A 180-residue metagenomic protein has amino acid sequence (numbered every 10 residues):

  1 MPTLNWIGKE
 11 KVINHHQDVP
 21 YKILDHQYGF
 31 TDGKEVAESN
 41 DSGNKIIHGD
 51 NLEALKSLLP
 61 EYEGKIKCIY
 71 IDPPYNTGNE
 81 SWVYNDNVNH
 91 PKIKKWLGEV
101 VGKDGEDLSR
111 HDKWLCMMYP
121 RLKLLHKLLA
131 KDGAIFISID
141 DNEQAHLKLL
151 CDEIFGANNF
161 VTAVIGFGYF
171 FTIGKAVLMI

Functional and structural regions predicted by a protein language model:
M1-Y70, Y75-P120: DnaQ-like (DEDDh/DEDDy) 3′-5′ exonuclease domain used for proofreading and 3′-end trimming on nucleic acids
P2, E80, G133-I135, T162 (+1 more regions): Structural beta-strand/beta-sheet cores of well-ordered domains, especially the beta-sheet scaffolds that support
L52-A54, G168-F171: Short acidic loop-to-helix transition motifs that present clustered carboxylates
Y70, V164-I165: Residues embedded in well-ordered beta-strands within globular domains across many folds
T77-N79, E143, F170: Feature marks short, surface-exposed loop/turn motifs that line or immediately flank catalytic pockets and channel
G78-N87, L147-L149, A163, G174: Short, solvent-exposed loop/turn and secondary-structure capping segments
K103-D104, L108-V164: Conserved Class I SAM-dependent methyltransferase catalytic core
F170, A176-I180: Polar, glycine-rich mid-to-C-terminal structural blocks that act as macromolecule-binding/assembly scaffolds
